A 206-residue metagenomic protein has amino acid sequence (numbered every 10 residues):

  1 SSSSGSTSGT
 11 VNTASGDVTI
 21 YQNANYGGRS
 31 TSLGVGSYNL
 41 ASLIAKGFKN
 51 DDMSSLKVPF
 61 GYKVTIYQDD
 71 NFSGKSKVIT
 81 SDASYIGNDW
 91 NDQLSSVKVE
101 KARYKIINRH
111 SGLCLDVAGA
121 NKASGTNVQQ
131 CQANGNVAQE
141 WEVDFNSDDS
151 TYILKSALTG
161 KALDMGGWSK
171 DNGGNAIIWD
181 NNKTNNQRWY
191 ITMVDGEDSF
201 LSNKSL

Functional and structural regions predicted by a protein language model:
S1, I86-E100: Repeat-associated, polar segments at repeat-unit boundaries in modular proteins
S2-S6: Ser/Thr-rich, Pro/Gly/Ala-heavy low-complexity intrinsically disordered linkers and tails of secreted extracellular
G9-N25, K49-D70, S95-K122, E140-K170 (+1 more regions): Extracellular glycan-recognition/adhesion modules and their associated mucin-like linkers
R29-L43, G74-S84, A118-E142, G166-I191: Short, tandemly repeated low-complexity microdomains enriched for cysteine and small residues
K46: Residues that form generic nucleotide/phosphate-binding pockets
